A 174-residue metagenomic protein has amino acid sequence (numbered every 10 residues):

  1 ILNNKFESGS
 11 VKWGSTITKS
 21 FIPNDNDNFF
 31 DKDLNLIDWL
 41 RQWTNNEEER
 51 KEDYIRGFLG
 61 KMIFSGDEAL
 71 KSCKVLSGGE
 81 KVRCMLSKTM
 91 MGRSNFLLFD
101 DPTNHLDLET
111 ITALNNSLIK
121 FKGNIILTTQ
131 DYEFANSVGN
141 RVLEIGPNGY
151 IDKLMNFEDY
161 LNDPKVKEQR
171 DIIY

Functional and structural regions predicted by a protein language model:
I1-Y174: ABC ATP-binding cassette signature C-motif
